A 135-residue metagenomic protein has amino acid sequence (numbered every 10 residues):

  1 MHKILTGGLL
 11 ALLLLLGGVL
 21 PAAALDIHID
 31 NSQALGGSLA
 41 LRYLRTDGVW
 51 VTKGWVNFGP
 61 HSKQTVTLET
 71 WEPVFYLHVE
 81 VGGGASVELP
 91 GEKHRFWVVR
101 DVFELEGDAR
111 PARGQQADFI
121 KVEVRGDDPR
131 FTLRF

Functional and structural regions predicted by a protein language model:
M1-L9: Bacterial N-terminal signal peptides that target proteins for export
G8, H78-V79: Short, well-ordered beta-strand segments in beta-rich or mixed alpha/beta enzyme and ligand-binding folds
G17-V19: N-terminal signal peptide c-region/cleavage motif recognized by signal peptidases
P21-D47, V51-P60, T65-T67, V79-F135: Intrinsically disordered, low-complexity segments enriched in small/polar residues
E72-H78: Short, Lys/Arg- and Gly-enriched loop/turn segments at beta-strand edges
